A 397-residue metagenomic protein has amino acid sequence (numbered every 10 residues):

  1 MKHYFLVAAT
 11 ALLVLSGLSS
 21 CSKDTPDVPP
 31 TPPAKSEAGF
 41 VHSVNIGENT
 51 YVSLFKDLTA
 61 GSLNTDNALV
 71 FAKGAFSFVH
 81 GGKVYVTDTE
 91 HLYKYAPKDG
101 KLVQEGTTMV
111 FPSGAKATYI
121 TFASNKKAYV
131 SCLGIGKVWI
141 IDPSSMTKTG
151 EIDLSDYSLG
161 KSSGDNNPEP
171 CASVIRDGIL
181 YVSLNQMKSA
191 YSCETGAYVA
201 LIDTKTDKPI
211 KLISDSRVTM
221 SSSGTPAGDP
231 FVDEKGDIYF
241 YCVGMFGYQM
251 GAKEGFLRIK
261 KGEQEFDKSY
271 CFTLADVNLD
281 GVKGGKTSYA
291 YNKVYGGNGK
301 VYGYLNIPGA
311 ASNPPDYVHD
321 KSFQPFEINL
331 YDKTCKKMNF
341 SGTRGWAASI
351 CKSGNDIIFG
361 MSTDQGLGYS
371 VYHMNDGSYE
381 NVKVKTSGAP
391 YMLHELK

Functional and structural regions predicted by a protein language model:
M1-F40: Bacterial Sec-dependent N-terminal signal peptides
N45-E48, H91-Y93, G134-K137, M187-Y191 (+3 more regions): Short glycine/acidic-enriched loop and turn motifs that connect beta-strands
Y51-K148: Post-signal peptide N-terminal segment of secreted/secretory-pathway proteins
S62-F71, V103-P112, K148-K161, P209-R217 (+3 more regions): Beta-propeller fold detector
V70-G82, P112-A123, S163-A172, M220-D229 (+3 more regions): Repeated scaffold domains used in trafficking and secretory/extracellular systems, primarily beta-propellers
D142, E194-D207, A252-Q264, V318-Y331 (+1 more regions): Beta-propeller blade signature
Y181-G196, F240-G255, Y302-D320: Short, conserved, GDST-rich strand-edge loop motifs in beta-rich repeat architectures
K286-S362: Loop/turn-rich, solvent-exposed surfaces of beta-rich toroidal or solenoidal domains
